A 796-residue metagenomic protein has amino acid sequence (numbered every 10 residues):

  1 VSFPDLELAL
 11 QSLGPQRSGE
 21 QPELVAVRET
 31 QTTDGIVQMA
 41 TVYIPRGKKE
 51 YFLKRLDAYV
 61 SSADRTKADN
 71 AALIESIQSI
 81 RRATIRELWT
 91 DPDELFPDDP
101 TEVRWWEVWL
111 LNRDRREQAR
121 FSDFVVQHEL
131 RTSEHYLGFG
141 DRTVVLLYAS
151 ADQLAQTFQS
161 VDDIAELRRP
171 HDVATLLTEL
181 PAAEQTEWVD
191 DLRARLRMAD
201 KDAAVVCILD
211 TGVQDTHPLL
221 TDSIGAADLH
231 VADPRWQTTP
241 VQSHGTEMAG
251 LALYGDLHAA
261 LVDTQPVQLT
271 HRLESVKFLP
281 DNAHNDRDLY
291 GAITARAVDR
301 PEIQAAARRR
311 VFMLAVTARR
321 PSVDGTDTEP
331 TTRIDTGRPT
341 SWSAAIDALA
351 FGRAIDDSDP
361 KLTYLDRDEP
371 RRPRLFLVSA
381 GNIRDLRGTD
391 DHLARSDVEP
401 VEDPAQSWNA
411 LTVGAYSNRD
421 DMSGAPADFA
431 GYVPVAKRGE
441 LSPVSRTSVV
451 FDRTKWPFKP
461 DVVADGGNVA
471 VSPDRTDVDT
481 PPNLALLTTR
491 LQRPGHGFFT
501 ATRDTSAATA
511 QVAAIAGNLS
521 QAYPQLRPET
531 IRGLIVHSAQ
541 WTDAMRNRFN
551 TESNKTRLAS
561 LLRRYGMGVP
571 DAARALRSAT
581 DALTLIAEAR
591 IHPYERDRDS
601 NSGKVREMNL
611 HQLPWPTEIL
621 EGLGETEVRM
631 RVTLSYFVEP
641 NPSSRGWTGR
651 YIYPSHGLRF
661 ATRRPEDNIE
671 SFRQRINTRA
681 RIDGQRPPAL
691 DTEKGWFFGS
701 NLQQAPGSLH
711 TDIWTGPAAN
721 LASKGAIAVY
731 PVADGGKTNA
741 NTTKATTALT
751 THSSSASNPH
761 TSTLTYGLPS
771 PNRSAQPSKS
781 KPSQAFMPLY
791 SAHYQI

Functional and structural regions predicted by a protein language model:
V1-D5, F96-N112: Short glycine-/aliphatic-rich beta-strand segments at the starts of folded cytosolic domains
R17-R104, A119-L196: Autoinhibitory propeptides
R115, D152, L279-S407, S417-D420 (+2 more regions): Substrate-binding/access-modulating region of protease and related hydrolase catalytic domains
A194-D228, P234-Y290, A305-M313, V323-D324 (+6 more regions): Subtilisin-like serine protease catalytic core
T211-V231, A415-V435, E440-T509: Catalytic-core environment of secreted peptidases
A508-A522: Short, small-residue alpha-helix embedded
T556-P654, L658: Secreted peptidase-domain scaffold signal
E627-I796: Long mid-to-C-terminal assembly/interaction modules of large eukaryotic proteins
